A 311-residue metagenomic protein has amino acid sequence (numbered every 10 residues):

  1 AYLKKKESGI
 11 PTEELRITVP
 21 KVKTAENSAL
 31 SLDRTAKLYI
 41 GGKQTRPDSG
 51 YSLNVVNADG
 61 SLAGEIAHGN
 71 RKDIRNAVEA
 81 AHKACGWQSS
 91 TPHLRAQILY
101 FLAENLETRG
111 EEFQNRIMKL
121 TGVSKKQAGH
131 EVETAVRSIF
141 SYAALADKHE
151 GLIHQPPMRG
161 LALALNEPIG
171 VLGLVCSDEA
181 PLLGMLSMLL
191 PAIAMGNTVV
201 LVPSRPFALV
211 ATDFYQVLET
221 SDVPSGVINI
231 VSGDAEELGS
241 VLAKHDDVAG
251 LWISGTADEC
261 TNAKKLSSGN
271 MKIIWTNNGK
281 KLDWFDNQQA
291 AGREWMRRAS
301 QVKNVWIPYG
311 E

Functional and structural regions predicted by a protein language model:
A1-S28, R137-K148, L152, W252-E311: C-terminal segments
Y2-L62: Hydrophobic face of amphipathic alpha-helices that form TPR/SEL1-like repeat modules and related alpha-solenoid
Y51, A58, A144, K148-P224: Conserved small-residue-rich beta-alpha loop and adjacent elements that most often cradle the phosphate/pyrophosphate
G60-K148: Glycine-rich loop-to-alpha-helix module at the N-terminal edge of alpha/beta enzyme cores
G160, E237-L238: Short acidic active-site motifs
L190-I193, V241, L266: Hydrophobic/aromatic ligand-binding patch that stacks against planar heteroaromatic rings of cofactors or nucleotides
